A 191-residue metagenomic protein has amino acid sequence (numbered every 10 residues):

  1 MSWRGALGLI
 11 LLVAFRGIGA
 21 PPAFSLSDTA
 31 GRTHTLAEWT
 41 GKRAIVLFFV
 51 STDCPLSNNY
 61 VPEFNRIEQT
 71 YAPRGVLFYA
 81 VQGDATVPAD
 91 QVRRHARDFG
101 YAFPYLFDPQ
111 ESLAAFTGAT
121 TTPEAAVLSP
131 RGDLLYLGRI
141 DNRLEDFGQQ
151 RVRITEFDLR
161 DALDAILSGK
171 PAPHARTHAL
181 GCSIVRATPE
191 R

Functional and structural regions predicted by a protein language model:
M1-L7: Bacterial N-terminal signal peptides that target proteins for export
F15-A37: N-terminal "domain-start" segment that seeds a small globular fold
A37-N58, L163: Short active-site neighborhood of thiol/selenol oxidoreductases, capturing the structured segment around
K42-I45, R74-L77, Y101-F103, T122 (+1 more regions): Loop/turn elements at helix/coil->beta-strand transitions in domains of secreted/extracellular proteins
L47-F48, L77-Q82, P104-F107, V127 (+1 more regions): Structural recognition of the beta-strand scaffold that forms the well-ordered cores of secreted hydrolase catalytic
S51-V61, A85-T86, A125, C182-V185 (+1 more regions): Short, thiol/selenol-centered motifs that function as redox-active sites or metal-ligating centers
N58-F99, L106-F116: Structural microenvironment flanking redox-active thiols in thiol-disulfide oxidoreductases
P109-P189: Thiol/selenol-based redox catalytic cores and closely related redox-interacting motifs
